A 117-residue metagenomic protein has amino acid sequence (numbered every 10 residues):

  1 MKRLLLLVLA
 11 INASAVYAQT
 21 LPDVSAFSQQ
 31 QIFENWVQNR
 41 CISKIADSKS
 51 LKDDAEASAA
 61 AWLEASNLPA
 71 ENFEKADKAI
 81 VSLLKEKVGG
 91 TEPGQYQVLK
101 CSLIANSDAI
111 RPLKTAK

Functional and structural regions predicted by a protein language model:
L4-N12: Sec-dependent N-terminal signal peptides
S14-A18: Sec/Tat signal peptide C-region and signal peptidase I cleavage site
Q19-A60: N-terminal secretory signal peptides
S48-K117: Compact alpha-helical subdomains of small soluble proteins
